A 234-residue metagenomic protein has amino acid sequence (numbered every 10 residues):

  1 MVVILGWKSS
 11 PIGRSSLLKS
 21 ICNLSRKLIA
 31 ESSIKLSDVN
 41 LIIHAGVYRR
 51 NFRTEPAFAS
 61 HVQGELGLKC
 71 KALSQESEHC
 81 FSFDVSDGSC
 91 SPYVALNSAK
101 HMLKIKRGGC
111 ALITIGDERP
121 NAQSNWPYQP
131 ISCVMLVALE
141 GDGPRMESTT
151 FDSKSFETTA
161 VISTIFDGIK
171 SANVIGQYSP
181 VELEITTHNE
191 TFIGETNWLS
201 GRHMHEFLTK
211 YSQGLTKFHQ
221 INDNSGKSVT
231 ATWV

Functional and structural regions predicted by a protein language model:
M1-V47, N51-T54, S60-K71, E78 (+1 more regions): Conserved "HGTGT" condensation-loop signature of ketosynthase/thiolase-family condensing enzymes that catalyze
I21, E55, G88, P92: Conserved donor sugar-nucleotide recognition element shared by glycan-biosynthetic enzymes
I42-H44, F81-S86, T114: Extended hydrophobic secondary-structure segments that form protein cores and membrane-embedded regions
F81, V85-S98: Active-site histidine-anchored catalytic micro-motif
V94-N97, I113-L136: Active-site glycine-rich loop that binds ribose-phosphate moieties when present
A99-K104: A generic, well-ordered mixed alpha/beta core segment in the N-terminal half of proteins
A111-D117, H219-D223: Short beta-strand segments
